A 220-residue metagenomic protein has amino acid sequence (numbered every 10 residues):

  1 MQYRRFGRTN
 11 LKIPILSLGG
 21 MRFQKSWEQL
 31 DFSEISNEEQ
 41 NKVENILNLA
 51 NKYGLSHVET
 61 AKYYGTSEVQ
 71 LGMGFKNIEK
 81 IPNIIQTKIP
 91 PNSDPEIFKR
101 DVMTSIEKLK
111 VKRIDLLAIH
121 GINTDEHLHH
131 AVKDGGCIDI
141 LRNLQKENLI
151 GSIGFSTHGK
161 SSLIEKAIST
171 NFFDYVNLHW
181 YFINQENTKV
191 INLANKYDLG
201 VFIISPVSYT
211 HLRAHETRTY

Functional and structural regions predicted by a protein language model:
M1-N83: N-terminal binding-site loop/beta-alpha segment at the start of enzyme catalytic domains that lines or forms
W27-I35, S93-K189, L199-F202: Glycine/proline-rich, positively charged, aromatic-decorated active-site loop/lid region on the catalytic face
N51, I191-K196: Anion (oxyanion) recognition and catalysis
Y53, I81, E147-N148, Y197: Helix C-cap/helix->beta junction micro-motif
Y63, I78-I97, H120-N123: Structural motif corresponding to the early beta-alpha repeats
Q70-G74, K166-A167, K189-L193: A short acidic, amphipathic alpha-helical/loop segment
Q86-K88, H179, F202-P206: Generic beta-sheet signal
T210-T219: Conserved small/polar residues in nucleotide/adenosyl-binding loops
